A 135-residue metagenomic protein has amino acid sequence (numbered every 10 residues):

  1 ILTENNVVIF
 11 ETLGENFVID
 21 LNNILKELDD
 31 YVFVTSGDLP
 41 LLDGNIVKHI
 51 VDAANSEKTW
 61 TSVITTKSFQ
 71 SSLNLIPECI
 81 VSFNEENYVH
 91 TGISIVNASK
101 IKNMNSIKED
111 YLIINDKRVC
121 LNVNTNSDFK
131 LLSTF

Functional and structural regions predicted by a protein language model:
I1-V34, P40-N45: Short phosphate-binding loop-to-helix
T3, L131-T134: N-terminal hydrophobic targeting segments
G14, S36-D38, T65-T66, A98: Beta-hairpin (beta-strand-turn-beta-strand) motif
I19, S127-D128: An acidic, carboxylate-rich microenvironment
D43-S127, S133: Conserved core of the sugar-phosphate nucleotidyltransferase
